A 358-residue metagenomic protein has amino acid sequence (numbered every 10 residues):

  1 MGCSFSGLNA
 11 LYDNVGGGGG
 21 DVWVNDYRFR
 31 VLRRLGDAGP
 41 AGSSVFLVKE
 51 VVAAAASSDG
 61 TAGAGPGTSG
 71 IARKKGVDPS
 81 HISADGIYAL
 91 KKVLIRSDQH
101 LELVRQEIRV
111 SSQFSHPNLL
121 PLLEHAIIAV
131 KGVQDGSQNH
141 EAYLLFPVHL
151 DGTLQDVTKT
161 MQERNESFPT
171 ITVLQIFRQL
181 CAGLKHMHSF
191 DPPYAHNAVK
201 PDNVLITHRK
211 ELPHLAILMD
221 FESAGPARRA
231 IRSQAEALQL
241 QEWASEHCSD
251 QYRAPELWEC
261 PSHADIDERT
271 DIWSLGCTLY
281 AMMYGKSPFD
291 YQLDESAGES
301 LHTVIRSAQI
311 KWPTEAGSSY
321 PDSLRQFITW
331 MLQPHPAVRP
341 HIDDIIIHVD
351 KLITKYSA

Functional and structural regions predicted by a protein language model:
S44-L94: Glycine-rich ATP phosphate-binding loop
P121-H140: Short beta-strand micro-motifs within the conserved protein kinase catalytic domain, predominantly in the N-lobe
S137-T153: Conserved short submotifs of the Hanks-type protein kinase catalytic core that shape the nucleotide-binding pocket
H188-T207: Catalytic-loop of the protein kinase fold
D202, T207-S249: Activation segment/activation loop of eukaryotic-type protein kinase catalytic domains
P334-S357: Terminal C-lobe "cap" of eukaryotic-type protein kinase domains
